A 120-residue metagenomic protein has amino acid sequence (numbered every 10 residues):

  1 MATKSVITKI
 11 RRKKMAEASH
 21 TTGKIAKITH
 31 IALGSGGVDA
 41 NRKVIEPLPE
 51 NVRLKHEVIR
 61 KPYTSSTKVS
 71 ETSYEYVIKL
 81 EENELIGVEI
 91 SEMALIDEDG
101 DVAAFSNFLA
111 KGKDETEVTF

Functional and structural regions predicted by a protein language model:
M1-I90, E98-F120: Small cysteine-rich, disulfide-bonded extracellular modules of the LU/uPAR three-finger superfamily and closely related
